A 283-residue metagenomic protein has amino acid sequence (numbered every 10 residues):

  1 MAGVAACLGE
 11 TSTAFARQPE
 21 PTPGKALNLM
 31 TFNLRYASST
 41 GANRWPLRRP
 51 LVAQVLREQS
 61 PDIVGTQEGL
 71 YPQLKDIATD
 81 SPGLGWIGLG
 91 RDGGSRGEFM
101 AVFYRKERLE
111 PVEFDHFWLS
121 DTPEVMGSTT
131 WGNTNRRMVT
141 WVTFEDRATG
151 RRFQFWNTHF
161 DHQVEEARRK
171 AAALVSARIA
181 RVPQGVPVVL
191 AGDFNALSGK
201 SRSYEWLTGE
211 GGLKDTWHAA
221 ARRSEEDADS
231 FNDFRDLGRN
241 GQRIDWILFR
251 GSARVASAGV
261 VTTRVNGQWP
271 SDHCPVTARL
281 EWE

Functional and structural regions predicted by a protein language model:
V4-D80, R91-E98, A173, E283: N-terminal, active-site-proximal structural segment of metallo-dependent hydrolase catalytic domains
R17, T143, E166, K170 (+2 more regions): Metal-dependent phosphoester-hydrolase catalytic domains
P21-G24, R57-E58, T79-S81, G93-R96 (+6 more regions): Extracellular/periplasmic catalytic domains that process cell-envelope and extracellular macromolecules
L27-L34, V52-I77, F103, V142 (+6 more regions): Active-site beta-strand/loop signature of hydrolases that rely on acidic residues for catalysis
T31-P50, W118-T134, D161: Acidic/histidine-rich helix-loop elements that form or flank divalent-metal/phosphate-binding sites at the catalytic
L34-A37, G69-Q73, R91-S95, R108-L109 (+5 more regions): Solvent-exposed loop/turn segments at secondary-structure junctions within structured extracellular/periplasmic domains
G41-R49, Q67-Y71, R96, N135 (+5 more regions): Solvent-exposed, acidic/flexible segments
I63-R152, W156, G259-V260: Structured beta-strand-rich core segments of catalytic domains in phosphoester-bond hydrolases
